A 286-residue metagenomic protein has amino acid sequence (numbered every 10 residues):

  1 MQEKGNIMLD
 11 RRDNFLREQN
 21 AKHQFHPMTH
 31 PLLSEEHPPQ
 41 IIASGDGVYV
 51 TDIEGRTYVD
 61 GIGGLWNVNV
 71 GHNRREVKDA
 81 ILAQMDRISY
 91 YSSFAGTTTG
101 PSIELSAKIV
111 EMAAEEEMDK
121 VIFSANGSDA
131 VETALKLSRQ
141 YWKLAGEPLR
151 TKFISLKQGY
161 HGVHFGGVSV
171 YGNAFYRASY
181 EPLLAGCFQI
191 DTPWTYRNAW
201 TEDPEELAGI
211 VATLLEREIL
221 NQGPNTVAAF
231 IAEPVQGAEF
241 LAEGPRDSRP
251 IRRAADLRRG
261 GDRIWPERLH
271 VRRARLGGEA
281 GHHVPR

Functional and structural regions predicted by a protein language model:
G5-R286: Conserved N-terminal phosphate-binding loop of PLP-dependent enzymes in the Aspartate aminotransferase
